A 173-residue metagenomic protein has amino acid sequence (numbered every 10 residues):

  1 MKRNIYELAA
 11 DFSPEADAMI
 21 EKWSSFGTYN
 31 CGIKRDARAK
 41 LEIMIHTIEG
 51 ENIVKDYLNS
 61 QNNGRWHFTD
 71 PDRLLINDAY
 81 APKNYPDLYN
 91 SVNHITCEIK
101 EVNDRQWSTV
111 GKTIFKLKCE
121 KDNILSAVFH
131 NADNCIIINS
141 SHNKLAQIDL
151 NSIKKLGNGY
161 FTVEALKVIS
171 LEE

Functional and structural regions predicted by a protein language model:
M1-E173: Nucleic-acid endonuclease domains
